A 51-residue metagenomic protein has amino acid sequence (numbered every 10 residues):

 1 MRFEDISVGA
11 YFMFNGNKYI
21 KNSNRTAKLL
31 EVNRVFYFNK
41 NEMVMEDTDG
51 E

Functional and structural regions predicted by a protein language model:
M13-G16, K21-K40: Basic/aromatic-rich interaction segments and small domains that mediate binding to polyanionic partners
Y37-E51: Intrinsically disordered, low-complexity, charged/polar segments
